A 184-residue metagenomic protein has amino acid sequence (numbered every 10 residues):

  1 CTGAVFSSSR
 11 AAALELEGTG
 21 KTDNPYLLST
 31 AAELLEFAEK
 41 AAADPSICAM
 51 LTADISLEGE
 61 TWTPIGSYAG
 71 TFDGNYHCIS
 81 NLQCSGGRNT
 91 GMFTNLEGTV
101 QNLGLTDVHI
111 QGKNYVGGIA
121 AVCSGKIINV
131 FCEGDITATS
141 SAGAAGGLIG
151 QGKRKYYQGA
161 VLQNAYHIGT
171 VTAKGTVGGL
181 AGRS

Functional and structural regions predicted by a protein language model:
C1-S184: Surface-exposed repetitive/solenoidal architectures
